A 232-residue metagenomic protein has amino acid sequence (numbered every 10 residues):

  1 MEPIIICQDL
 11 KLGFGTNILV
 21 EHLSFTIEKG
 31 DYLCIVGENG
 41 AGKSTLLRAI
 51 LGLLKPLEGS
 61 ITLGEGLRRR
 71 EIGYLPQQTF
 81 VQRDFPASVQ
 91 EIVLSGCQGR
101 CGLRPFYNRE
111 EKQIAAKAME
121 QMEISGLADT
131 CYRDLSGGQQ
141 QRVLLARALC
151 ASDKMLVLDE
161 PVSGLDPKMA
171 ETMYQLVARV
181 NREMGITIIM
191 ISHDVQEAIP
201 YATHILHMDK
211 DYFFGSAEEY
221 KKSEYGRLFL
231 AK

Functional and structural regions predicted by a protein language model:
G59-R70: Conserved ABC transporter NBD signature motif
R109-L127: Conserved ABC ATPase "signature" region
C131-L135, Q139: Conserved ABC ATPase signature
L156-D159: Catalytic Walker B motif of ABC-type/P-loop ATPase nucleotide-binding domains
P167-M169: Helix N-cap at the start of a conserved alpha-helix in ABC-type nucleotide-binding domains
S192-H193: H-loop/switch region of ABC-family ATPase nucleotide-binding domains
H204-A217: H-loop (His-switch) and adjacent beta-strand-loop-beta switch element of ABC-type ATPase nucleotide-binding domains
